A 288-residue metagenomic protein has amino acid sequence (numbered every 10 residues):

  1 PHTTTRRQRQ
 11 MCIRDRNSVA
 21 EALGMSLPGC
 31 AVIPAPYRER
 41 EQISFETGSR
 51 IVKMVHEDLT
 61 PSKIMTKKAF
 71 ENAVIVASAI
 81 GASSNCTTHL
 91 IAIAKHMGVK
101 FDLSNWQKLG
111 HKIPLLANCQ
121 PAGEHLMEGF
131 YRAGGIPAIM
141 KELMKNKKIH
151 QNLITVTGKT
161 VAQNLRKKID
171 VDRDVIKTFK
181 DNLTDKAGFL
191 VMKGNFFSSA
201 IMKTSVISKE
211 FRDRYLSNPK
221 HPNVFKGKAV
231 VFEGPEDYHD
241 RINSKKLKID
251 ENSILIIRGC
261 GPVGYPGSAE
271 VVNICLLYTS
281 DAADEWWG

Functional and structural regions predicted by a protein language model:
P1-R9, I13, Y278-G288: Single conserved hydrophobic/aromatic residue that forms the stacking wall/gate of nucleotide- or nucleobase-binding
R7-Q10, R14-L277: Catalytic or ion-coupling anion/metal-binding cores of large enzyme and transporter domains
